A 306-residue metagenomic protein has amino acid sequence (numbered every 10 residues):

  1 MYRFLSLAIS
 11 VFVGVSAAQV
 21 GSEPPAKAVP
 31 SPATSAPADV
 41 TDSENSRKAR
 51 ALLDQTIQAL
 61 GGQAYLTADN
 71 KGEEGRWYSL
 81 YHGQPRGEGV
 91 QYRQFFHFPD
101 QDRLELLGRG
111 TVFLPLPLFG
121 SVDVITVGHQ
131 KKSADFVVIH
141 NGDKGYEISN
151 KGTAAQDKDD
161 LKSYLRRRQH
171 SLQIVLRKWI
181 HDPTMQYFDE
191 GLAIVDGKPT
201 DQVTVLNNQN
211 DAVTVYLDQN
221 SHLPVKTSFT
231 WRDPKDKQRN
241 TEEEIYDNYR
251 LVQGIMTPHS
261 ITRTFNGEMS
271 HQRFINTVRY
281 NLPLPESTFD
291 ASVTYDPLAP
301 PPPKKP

Functional and structural regions predicted by a protein language model:
M1-Q19: Sec-dependent N-terminal signal peptides
A18-R47, T56, V124, L298-P306: Compositionally biased, proline/threonine/alanine/serine-rich low-complexity intrinsically disordered stretches
P37-A38, E44-N45, R50-T153, P183-G191: N-terminal mature ectodomain segment of secretory-pathway/periplasmic proteins
Y92-F96, G142-K144, D160-S163, D218-S221 (+2 more regions): A short, sequence-level motif marking secondary-structure junctions
F113-D123, A134-H140, Q156-D160, R166 (+4 more regions): A short, polar/proline- and glycine-enriched secondary-structure boundary/capping micro-motif
T126, D196-V293: Gly/Pro-enriched, hydrophobic low-complexity segments that function as extracytoplasmic propeptides/linkers
Y146-I174: Acidic/charged, solvent-exposed loop-and-adjacent secondary-structure segments enriched in E/D, K/R, S/T, and G/P
L165-T204, P224-S228: Short, conserved active-site entrance elements at the starts or edges of catalytic domains
